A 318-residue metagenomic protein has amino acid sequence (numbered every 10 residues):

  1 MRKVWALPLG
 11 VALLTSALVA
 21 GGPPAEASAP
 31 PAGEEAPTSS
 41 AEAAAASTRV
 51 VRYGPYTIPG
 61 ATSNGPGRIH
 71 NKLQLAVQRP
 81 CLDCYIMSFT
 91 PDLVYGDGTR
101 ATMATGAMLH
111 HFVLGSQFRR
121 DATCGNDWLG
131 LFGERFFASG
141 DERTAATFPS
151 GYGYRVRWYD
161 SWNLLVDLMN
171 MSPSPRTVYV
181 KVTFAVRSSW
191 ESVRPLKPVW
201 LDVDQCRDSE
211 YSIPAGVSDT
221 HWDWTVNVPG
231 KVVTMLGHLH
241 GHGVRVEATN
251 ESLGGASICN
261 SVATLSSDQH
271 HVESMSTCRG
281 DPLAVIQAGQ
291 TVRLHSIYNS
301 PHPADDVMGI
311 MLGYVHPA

Functional and structural regions predicted by a protein language model:
M1-A29: Secretory targeting and sorting signals
G33-K231, L236-A318: Beta-strand-centric surfaces of beta-sandwich/beta-rich domains
